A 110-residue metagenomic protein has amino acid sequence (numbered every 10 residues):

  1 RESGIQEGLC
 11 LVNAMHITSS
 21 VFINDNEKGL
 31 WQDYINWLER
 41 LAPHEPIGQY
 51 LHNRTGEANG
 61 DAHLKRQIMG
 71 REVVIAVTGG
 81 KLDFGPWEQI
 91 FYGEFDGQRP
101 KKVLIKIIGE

Functional and structural regions predicted by a protein language model:
R1-E110: Active-site histidine-anchored catalytic micro-motif
